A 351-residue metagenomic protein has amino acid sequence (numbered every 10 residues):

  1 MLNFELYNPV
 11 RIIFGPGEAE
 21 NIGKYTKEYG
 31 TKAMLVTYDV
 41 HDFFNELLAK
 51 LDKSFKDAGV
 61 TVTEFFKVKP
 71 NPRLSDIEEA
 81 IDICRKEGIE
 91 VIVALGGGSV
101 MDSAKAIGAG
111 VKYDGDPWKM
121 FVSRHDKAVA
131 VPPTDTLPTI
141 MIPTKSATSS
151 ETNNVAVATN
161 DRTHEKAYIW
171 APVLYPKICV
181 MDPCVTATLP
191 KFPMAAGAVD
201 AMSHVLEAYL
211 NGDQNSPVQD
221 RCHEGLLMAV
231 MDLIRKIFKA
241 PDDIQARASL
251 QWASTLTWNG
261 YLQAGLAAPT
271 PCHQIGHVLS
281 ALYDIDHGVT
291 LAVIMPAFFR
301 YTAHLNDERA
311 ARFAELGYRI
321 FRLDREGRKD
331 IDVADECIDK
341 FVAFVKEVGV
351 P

Functional and structural regions predicted by a protein language model:
M1-V91: ATP/NTP phosphate-donor binding region
V10, E20, Y113-N215, A311-E315: A glycine/threonine-rich phosphate-anchoring loop and its flanking beta-alpha core in nucleotide/phosphate-binding
R11-I12, K32-M34, T63, E90-V93 (+4 more regions): Structural motif
K50, E79-I81, V100-D114, T152-N153: Short Gly/Thr/Asp-enriched flexible loops that form oxyanion-binding sites at enzyme active sites
V68-P72, S99, I107-G110, H125 (+3 more regions): Acidic, glycine-rich active-site loops and adjacent beta-strand->loop/helix elements that engage anionic groups
I89-I107, T144-S150, I285: Glycine/serine-rich anion-binding loops at beta->alpha junctions that coordinate negatively charged ligand groups
A208-K340: Active-site segments that bind and position negatively charged phosphate/pyrophosphate groups
